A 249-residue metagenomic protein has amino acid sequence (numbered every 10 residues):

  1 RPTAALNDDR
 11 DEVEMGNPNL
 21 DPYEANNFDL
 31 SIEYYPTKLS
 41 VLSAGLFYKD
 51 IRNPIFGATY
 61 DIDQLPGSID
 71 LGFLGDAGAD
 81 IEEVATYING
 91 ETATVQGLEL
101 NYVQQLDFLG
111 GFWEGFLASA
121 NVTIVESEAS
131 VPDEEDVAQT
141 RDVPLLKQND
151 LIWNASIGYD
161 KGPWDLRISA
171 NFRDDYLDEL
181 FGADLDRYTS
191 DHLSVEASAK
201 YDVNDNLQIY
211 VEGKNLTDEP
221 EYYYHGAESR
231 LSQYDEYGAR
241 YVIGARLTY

Functional and structural regions predicted by a protein language model:
R1-G16, A58-T86, A129-D142, E179-A183 (+1 more regions): Solvent-exposed loop segments that connect transmembrane elements
R1-S43, F47-I51, L71-L106, L146-L151 (+2 more regions): Outer-membrane beta-barrel signature, preferentially recognizing the C-terminal barrel domain of Gram-negative
T3, V13, T37, T59 (+8 more regions): Residue-identity detector for threonine
N26, E114-I124, D142-Y249: Conserved C-terminal beta-signal and adjacent last beta-strands/turns of outer-membrane beta-barrel proteins
K38, R52, F56-G57, Q208: Outer-membrane beta-barrel proteins and related beta-barrel translocases across Gram-negative bacteria
Y48-D50, S68-L177: Gram-negative outer-membrane beta-barrel transporters
